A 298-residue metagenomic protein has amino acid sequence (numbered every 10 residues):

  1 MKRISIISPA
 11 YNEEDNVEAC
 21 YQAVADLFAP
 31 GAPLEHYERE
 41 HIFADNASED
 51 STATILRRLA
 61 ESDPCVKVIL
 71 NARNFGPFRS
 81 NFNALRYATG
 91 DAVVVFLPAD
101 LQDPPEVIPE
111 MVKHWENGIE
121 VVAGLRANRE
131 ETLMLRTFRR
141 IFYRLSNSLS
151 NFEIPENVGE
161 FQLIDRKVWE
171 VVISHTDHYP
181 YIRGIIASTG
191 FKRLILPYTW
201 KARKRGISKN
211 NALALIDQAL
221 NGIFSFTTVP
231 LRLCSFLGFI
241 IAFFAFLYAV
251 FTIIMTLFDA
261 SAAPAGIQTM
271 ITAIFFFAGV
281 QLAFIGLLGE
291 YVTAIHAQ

Functional and structural regions predicted by a protein language model:
M1-R3, Y181-Q298: Hydrophobic helical membrane-anchoring modules
R3-S5, E40: Cell-envelope/extracellular polymer assembly enzymes that use nucleotide-activated donors
E13-A32: Short, well-formed alpha-helical segments that are part of the catalytic scaffolds of diverse glycosyltransferases
D15-A19, D50-L59: Acidic helix N-cap motif at the loop->helix transition within catalytic regions of sugar-transfer enzymes
A32, R39-I42, A53-F82, R86-Y87: Conserved donor nucleotide-binding strand/loop of the catalytic core
D45-T54, L101-Q102: A conserved acidic beta->alpha catalytic loop
N71-Y87, Q102-G184, K201-L220: Acceptor/aglycone-binding surface of glycosyltransferases and processive sugar-polymer synthases
D91-Q102: Short beta-strand-to-loop acidic/aromatic patch adjacent to the donor-nucleotide binding site
